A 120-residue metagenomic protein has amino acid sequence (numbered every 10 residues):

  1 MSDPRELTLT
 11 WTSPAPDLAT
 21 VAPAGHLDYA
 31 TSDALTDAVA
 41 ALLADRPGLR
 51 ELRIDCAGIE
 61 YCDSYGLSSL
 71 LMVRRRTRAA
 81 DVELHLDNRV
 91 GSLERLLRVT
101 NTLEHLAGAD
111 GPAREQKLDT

Functional and structural regions predicted by a protein language model:
M1-Y61, M72-T120: STAS-like cytosolic regulatory interaction modules
